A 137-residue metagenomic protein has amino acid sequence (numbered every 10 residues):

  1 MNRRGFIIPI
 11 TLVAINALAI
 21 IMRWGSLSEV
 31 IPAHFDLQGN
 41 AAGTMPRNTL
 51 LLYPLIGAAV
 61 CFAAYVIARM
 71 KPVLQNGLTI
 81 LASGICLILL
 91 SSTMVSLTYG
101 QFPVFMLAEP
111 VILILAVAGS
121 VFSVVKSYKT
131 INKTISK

Functional and structural regions predicted by a protein language model:
M1-L12: Alpha-helical transmembrane segments and their helix-start/interface "positive-inside/aromatic belt" motifs in integral
G5-F6, N16, M22, P46-N48 (+3 more regions): Membrane-associated feature with strongest affinity for ZDHHC
I10-V13, I31-A33: A short linear-motif detector with a strong N-terminal bias
I20-L52: Active-site and channel-lining beta-strand-loop segments that bind or position nucleotide-derived/phosphorylated
